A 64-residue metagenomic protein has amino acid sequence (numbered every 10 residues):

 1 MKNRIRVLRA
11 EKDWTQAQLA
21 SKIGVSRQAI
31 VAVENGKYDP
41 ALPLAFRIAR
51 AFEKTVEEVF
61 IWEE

Functional and structural regions predicted by a protein language model:
N3-K22: Short basic helix-loop element that most often maps to the first helix and adjoining turn of HTH DNA-binding modules
A17, Q28, E57: Residues within helix-turn-helix
V25-Y38: Recognition helix of helix-turn-helix/homeodomain-like DNA-binding domains that insert into the DNA major groove
P43-E58: DNA major-groove recognition helix of helix-turn-helix/homeodomain DNA-binding modules
F60-E64: Short, charged recognition helix plus adjacent turn of helix-turn-helix-like nucleic-acid-binding domains
